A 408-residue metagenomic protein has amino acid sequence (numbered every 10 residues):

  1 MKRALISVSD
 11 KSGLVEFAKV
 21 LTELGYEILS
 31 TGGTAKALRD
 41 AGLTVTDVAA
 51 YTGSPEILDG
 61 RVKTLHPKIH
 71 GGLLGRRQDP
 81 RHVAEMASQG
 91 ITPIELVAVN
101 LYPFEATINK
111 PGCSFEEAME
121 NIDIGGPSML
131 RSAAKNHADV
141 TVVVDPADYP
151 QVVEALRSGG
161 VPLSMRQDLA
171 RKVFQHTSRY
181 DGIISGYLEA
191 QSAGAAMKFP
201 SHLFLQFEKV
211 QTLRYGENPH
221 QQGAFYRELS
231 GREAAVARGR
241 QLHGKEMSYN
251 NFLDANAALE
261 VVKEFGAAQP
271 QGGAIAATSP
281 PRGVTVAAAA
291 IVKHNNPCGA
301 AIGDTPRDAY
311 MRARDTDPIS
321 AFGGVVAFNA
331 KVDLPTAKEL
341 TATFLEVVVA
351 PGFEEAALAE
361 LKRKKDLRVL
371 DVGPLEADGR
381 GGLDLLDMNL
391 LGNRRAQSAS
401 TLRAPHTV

Functional and structural regions predicted by a protein language model:
M1-A4, D181-G182, A190-P270, I275 (+1 more regions): ATP-dependent carboxylate/acyl-activation modules
M1-Y51: N-terminal glycine-/serine-/threonine-rich phosphate-binding loop
S7, L74, V97-Y102, D123 (+5 more regions): Short beta-strand segments
V15, V20, I91-R232, R238-G239 (+3 more regions): Internal alpha/beta core interface subdomains
G25-L29, L43-P55, V97, T141-V142 (+2 more regions): Short hydrophobic/aromatic-enriched beta-strand-loop microsegments
G33-F104: Glycine-rich nucleotide/cofactor/substrate-binding loop typically near the N-terminus or early in the first domain
